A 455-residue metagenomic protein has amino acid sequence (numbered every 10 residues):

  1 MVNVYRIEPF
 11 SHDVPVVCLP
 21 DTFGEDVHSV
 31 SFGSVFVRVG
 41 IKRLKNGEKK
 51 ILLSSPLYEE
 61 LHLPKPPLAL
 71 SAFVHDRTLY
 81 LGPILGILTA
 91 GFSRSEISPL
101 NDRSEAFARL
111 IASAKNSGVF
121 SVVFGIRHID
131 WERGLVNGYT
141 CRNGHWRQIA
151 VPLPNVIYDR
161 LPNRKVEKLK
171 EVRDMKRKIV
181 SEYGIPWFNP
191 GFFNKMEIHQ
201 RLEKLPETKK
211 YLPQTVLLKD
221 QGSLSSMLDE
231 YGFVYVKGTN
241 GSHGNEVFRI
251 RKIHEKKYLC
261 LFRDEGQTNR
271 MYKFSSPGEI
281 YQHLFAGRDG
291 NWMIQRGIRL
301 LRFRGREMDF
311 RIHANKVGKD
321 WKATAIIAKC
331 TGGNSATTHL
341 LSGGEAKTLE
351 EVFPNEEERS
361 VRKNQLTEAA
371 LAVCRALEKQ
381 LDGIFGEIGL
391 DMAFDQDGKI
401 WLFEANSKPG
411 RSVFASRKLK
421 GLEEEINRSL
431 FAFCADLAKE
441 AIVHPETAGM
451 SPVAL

Functional and structural regions predicted by a protein language model:
M1-L81: Short beta-strand-centered segments at strand-helix junctions
V2-V27, M175-Q295: Active-site nucleotide/adenylate-binding loops and adjacent lid/helix of ATP-dependent enzymes
G82-S93: Short beta-strand segments enriched in small/hydrophobic residues
I87, Y158-D159, V236, Q295: Redox-cofactor binding/interface segments in oxidoreductases and associated redox assembly factors
P99-S223: Conserved N-proximal alpha/beta basic substrate-recognition cap immediately N-terminal to, or forming the N-lobe
S275-A393, E425-I442, E446-A454: A long amphipathic alpha-helix within ATP-dependent nucleotide-binding catalytic cores
K329-T337, N406-L419: Glycine-rich phosphate/pyrophosphate-binding beta-alpha loops
M392-P409: A short beta-strand motif that forms the metal-chelation/ATP-contact edge of phosphoryl-transfer active sites
